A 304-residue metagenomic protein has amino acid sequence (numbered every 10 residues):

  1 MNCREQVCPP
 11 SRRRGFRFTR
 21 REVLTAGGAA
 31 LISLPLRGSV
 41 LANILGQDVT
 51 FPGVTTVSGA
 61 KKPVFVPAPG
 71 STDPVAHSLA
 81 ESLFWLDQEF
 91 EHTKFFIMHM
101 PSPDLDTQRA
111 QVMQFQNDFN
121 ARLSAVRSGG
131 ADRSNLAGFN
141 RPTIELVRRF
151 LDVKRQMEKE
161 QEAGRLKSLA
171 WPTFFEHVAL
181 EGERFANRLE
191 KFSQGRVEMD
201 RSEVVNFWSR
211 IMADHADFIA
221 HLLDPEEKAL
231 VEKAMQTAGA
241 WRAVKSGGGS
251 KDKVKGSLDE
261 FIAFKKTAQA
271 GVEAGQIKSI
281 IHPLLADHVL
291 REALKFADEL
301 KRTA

Functional and structural regions predicted by a protein language model:
M1-F18: N-terminal secretory signal peptides
F16-F18, R37-P69: C-terminal segment of N-terminal export signals and the immediately downstream linker at the start of the mature
F18-G27: N-terminal export leaders
T55, G59-R127: Leu/Val/Ala/Ile-rich N-terminal alpha-helices, chiefly Sec-type signal peptides and the beginnings
K62-P74, F95-H99, R127-S134, K159-L166 (+3 more regions): Short, charged/polar, low-complexity loop and linker segments that flank or interrupt alpha-helical bundles
A76, P103-D106, G129-R141, E145-R148: N-terminal intrinsically disordered, cationic/polar leader segments that include organellar targeting peptides
K167-G247: Charged, well-structured binding/catalytic surfaces in domain cores that contact anionic ligands
L258-A304: C-terminal accessory extensions/subdomains outside the catalytic/core fold
